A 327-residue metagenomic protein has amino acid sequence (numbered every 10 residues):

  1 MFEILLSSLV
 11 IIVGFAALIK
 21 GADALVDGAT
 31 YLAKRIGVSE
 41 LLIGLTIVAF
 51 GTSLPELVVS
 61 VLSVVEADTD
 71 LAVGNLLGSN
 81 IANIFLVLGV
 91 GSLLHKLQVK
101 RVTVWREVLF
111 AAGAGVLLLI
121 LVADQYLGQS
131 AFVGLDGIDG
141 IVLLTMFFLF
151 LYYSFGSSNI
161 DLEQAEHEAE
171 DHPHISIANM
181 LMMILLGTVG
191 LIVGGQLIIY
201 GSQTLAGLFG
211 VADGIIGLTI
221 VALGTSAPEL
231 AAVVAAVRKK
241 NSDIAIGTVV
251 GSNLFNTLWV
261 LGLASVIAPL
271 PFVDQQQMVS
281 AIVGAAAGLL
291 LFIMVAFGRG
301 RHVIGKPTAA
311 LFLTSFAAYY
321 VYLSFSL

Functional and structural regions predicted by a protein language model:
M1-L327: Hydrophobic alpha-helical segments, chiefly the membrane-spanning helices and signal/signal-anchor peptides
